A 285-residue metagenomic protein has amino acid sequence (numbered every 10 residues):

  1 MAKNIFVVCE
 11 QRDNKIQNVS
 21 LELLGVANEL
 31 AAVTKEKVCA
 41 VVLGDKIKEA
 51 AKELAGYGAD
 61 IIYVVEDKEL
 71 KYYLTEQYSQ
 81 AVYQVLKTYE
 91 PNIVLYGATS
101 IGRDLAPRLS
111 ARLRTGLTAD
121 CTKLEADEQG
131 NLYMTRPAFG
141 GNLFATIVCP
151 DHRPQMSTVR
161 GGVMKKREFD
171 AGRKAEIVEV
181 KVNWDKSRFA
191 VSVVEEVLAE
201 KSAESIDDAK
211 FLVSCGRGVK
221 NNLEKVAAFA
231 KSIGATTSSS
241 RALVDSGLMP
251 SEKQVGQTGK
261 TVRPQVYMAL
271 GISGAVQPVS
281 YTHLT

Functional and structural regions predicted by a protein language model:
M1-L284: N-terminal glycine-rich FAD/FM-binding segment characteristic of electron-transfer flavoproteins
